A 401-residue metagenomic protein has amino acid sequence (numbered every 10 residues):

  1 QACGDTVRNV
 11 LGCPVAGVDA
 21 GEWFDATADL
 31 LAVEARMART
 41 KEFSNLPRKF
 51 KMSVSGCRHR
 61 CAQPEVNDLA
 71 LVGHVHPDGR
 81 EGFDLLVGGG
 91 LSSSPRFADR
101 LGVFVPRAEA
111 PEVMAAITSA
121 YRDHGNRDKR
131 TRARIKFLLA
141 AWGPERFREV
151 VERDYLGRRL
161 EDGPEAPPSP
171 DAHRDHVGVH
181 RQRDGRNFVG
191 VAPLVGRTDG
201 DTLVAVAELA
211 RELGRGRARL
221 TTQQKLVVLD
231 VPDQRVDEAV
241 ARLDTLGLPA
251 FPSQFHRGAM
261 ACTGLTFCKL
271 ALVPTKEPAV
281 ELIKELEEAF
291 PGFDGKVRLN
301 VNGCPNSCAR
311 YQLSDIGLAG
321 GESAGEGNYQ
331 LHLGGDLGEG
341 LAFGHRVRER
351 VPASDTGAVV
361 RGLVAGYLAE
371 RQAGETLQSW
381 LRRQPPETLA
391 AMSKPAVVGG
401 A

Functional and structural regions predicted by a protein language model:
Q1-R80, E112, V189-E326: Small-residue-enriched alpha-helical segments and adjacent helix-cap loops that form tight helix-helix packing
A2-G4, T40-P47, Y121-L139, R146 (+5 more regions): Flexible, glycine/charged-enriched surface loops at secondary-structure junctions
A26, L30, M114, R132 (+8 more regions): Alpha-helix initiation and N-capping motif
E34-A35, F50-S53, R153-G157, A279-I283 (+1 more regions): Non-catalytic interaction/regulatory segments
A35-E42, G90, A115-R127, E152-L160 (+6 more regions): Generic secondary-structure signature for well-ordered alpha-helical cores
S44-E149, Q312-E370: Mobile "lid/hinge" segments at catalytic clefts and subdomain interfaces of large enzymes
V113, S119-Q182, N187, T222-Q223 (+2 more regions): Terminal amphipathic helices with adjacent charged low-complexity linkers/tails
H173-F188, P193-L220, T356-A401: Long hydrophobic segments that form regular secondary structure
